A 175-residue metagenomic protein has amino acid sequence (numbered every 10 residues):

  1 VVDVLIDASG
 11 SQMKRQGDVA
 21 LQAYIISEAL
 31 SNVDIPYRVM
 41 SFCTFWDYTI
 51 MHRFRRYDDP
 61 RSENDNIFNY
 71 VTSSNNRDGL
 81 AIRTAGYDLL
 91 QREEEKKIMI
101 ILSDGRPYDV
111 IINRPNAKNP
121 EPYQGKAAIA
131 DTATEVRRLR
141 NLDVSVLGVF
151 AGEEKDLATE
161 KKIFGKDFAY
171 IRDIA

Functional and structural regions predicted by a protein language model:
V1-A175: Acidic, glycine-rich A-domain
